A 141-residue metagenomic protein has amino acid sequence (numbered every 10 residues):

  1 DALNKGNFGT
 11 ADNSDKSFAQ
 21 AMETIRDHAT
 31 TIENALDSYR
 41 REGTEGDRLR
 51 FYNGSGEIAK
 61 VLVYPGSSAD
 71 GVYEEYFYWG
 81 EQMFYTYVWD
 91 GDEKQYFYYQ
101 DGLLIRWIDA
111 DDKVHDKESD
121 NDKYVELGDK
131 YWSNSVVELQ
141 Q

Functional and structural regions predicted by a protein language model:
A2-D47, E93-Q141: Long terminal segments
D47-K94: Mature extracytoplasmic domains of secretory-pathway proteins
